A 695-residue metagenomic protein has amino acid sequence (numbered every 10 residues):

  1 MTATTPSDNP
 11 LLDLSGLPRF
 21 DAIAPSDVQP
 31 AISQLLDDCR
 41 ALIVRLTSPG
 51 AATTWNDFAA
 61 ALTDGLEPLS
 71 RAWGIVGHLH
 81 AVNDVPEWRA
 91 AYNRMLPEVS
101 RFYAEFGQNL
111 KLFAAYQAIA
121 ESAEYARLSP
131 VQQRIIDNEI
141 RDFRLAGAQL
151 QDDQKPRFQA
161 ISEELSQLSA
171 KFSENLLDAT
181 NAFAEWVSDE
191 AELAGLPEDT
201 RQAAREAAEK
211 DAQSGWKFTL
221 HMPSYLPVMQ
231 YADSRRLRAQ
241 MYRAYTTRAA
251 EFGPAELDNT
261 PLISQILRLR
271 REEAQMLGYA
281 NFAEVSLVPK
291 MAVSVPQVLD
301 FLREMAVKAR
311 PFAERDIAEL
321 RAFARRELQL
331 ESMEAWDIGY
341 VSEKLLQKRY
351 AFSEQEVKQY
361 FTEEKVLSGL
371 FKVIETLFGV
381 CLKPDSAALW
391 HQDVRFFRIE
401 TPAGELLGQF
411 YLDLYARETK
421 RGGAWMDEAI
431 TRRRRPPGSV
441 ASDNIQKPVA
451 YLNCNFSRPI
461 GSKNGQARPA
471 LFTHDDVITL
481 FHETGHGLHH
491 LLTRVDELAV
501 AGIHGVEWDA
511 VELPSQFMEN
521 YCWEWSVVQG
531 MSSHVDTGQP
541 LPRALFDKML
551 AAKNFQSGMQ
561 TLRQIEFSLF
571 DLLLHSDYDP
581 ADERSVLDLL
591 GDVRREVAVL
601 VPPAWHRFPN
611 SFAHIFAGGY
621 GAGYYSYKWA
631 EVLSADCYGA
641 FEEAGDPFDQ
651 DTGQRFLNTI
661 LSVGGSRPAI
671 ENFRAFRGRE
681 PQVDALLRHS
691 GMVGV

Functional and structural regions predicted by a protein language model:
T2-L35, A81, A90-V293, K308 (+5 more regions): His/Asp/Glu-rich acidic catalytic environments and adjacent acidic regulatory segments
T2-P30, Q34, A194-G195, G215-K217 (+10 more regions): C-terminal, non-catalytic "cap/extension" segments appended to globular domains
P6-L14, A114-N138, A292, D300 (+5 more regions): Acidic, turn-prone loop/beta-hairpin segments
F20-I32, T54-A59, A255-N259, V298-L302 (+2 more regions): Membrane-entry segments of alpha-helical transmembrane domains in multi-pass membrane proteins
L36-R127, L562-L574, Y578-R595, P602 (+1 more regions): C-terminal non-catalytic alpha-helical accessory regions
P68-H78, R141, R243, I338-L346 (+2 more regions): Short, hydrophobic/amphipathic alpha-helical patches that form generic packing surfaces within helical domains
I135, E164-Q167, E174, D178-T219 (+10 more regions): Active-site-proximal, well-structured secondary-structure segments within enzyme catalytic domains
P459-F481: Short pre-active-site segment immediately N-terminal to the catalytic Zn-binding motif
